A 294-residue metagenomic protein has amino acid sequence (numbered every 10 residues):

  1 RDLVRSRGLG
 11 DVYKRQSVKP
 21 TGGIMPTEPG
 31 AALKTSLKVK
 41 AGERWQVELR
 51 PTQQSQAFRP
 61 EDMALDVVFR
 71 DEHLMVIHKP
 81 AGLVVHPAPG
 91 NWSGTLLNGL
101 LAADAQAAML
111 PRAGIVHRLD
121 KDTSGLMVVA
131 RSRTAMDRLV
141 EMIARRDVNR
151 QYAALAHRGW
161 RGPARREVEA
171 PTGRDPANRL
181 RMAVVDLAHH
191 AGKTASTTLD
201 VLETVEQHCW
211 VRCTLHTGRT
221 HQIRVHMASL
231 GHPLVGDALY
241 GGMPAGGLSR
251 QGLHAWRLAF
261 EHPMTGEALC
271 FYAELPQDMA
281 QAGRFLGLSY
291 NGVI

Functional and structural regions predicted by a protein language model:
R1, S6-I294: RNA pseudouridine synthases
